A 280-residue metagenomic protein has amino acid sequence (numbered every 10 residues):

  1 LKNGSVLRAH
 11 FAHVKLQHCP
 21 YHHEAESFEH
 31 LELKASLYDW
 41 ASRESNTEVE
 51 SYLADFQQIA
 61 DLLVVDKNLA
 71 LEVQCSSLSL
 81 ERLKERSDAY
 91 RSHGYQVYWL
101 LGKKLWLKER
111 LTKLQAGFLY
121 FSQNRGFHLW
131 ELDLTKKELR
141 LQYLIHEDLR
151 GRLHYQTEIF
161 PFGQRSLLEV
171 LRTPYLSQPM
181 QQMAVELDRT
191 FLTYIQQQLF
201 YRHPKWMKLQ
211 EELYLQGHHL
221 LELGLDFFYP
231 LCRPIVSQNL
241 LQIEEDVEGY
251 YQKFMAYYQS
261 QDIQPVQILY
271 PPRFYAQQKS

Functional and structural regions predicted by a protein language model:
L1-A9: A structured, charge-rich N-terminal accessory region that forms the first stable segment of a protein and links
A9, Q58-A60: Short beta-strand micro-motifs in enzyme catalytic cores
F11-V49, V65, S280: Acidic-basic catalytic patches of nuclease active cores, encompassing PD-(D/E)XK and other metal-cofactor nuclease
L37, L62-S79, Y90: Conserved catalytic cores of phosphodiester-cleaving nucleases, focusing on short active-site segments
V49-Q58: Short, solvent-exposed loop/turn elements at beta->coil junctions and helix N-caps that rim active or binding pockets
C75-W130: Catalytic cores of nucleic-acid endonucleases
L119-S280: Non-catalytic C-terminal interaction segments of nucleic acid-processing enzymes
